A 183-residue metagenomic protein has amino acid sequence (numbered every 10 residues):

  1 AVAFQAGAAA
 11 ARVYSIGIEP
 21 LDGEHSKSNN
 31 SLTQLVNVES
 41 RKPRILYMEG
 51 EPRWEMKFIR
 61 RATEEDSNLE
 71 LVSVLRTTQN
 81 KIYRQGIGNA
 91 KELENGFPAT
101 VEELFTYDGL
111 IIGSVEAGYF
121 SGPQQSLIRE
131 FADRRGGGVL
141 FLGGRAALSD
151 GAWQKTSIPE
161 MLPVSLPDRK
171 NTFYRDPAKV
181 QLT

Functional and structural regions predicted by a protein language model:
A1-T183: N-linked glycosylation sequons
